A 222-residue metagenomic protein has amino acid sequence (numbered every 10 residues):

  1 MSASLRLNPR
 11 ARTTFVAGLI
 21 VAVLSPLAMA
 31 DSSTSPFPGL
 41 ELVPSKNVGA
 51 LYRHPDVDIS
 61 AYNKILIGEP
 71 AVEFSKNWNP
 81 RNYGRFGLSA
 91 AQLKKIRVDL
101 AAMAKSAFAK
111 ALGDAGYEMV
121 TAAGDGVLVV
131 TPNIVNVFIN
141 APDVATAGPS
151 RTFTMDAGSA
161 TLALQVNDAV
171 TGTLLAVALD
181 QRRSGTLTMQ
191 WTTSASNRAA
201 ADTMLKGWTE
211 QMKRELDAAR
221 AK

Functional and structural regions predicted by a protein language model:
S2-V16: Bacterial N-terminal signal peptides that target proteins for export
A17-G18, A28: Cleavable N-terminal signal peptides
V23-S25: N-terminal signal peptide c-region/cleavage motif recognized by signal peptidases
M29-A101, D217-K222: A structural "domain/chain start" motif
D31-P55, V170-L175, S184-K222: C-terminal/domain-edge helix-coil "capping" segments
L100, A104, F108, V130 (+3 more regions): Stable alpha-helical elements in mature extracytoplasmic
K110, D114-T173, G185-W191: Surface-exposed short loop/turn segments
